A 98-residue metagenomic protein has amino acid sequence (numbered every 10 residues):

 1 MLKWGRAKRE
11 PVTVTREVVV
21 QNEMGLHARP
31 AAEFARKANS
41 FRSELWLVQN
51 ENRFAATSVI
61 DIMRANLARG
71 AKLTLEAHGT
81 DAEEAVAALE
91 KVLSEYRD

Functional and structural regions predicted by a protein language model:
L2-K8, R36, T57, A87-A88: Long, contiguous binding/interaction regions
L2-R9, S43, R53, D81: Structural preference for solvent-exposed beta-strand-turn elements and adjacent flexible terminal/loop segments within
P11-N22: Short amphipathic
R16, L45, A71-L73: Conserved beta-strand core positions
H27: Conserved nucleotide-state-sensing and coupling region of NTP-binding domains
W46-N50: Cytosolic Rossmann-like ligand/nucleotide-binding regulatory domains
R53-V59, L67-K72: Structured functional modules or segments
R64-D98: C-terminal structural segments of small proteins and small subunits
